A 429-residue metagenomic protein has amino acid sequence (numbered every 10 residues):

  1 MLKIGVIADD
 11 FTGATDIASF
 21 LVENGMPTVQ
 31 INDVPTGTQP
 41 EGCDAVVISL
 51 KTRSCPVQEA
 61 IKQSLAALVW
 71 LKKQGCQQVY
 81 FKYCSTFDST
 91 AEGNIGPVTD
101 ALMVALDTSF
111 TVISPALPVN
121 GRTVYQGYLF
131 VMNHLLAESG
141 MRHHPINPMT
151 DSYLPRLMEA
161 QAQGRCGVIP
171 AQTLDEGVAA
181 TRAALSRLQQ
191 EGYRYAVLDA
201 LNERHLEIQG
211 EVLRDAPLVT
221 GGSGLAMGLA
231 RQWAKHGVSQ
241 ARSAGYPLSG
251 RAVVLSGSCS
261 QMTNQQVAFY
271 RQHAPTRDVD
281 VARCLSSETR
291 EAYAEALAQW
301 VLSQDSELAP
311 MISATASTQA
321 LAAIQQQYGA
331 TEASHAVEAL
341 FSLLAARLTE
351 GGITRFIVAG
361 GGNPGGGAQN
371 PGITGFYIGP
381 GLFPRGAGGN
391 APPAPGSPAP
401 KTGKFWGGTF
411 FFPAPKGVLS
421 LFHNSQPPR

Functional and structural regions predicted by a protein language model:
M1-K3, A60, L68-L206: Cap/lid and interdomain-hinge subdomains that line or gate substrate/regulatory clefts in soluble alpha/beta enzymes
L2-D44, A60-S64, S114-V119: N-terminal basic/disordered segments at the start of proteins
V6-A8, V29-I31, V79-Y83, T111-P115 (+8 more regions): General beta-strand structural signal in soluble alpha/beta enzymes
I17-S19, A91-I95, R122-F130, A180 (+5 more regions): Short acidic, glycine/serine/threonine-rich loops at helix termini
R214-V281: Acidic, glycine-rich loop-and-beta core segments that form the ion-binding/anion-interacting portion of active sites
W300-A359: C-terminal structural cap/anchor segments
I353-T354, G362-K404, F410-F411: Conserved, well-ordered active-site substructure
L419-R429: Residue-level detector of conserved catalytic or cofactor/ligand-binding positions in enzyme active sites
